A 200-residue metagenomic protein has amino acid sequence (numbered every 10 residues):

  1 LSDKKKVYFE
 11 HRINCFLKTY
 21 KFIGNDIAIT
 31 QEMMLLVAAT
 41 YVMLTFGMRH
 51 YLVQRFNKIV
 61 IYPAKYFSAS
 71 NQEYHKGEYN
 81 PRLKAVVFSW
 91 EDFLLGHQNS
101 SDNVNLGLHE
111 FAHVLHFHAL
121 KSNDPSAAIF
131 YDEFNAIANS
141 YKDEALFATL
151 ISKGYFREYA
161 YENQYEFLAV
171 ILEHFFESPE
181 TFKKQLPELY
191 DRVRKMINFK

Functional and structural regions predicted by a protein language model:
S2, D102-A119, A169: Active-site recognition of the HExxH zinc-binding catalytic motif
K5-F56, V60-S70: Contiguous, non-catalytic segments that form substrate-binding/exosite surfaces or channel walls
L17, M34-G47, A64-Q98, K121-K200: Metalloprotease/metallohydrolase-associated module, dominated by Zn2+-dependent proteases
G24-D26, S101, P125: Zinc-dependent metalloendopeptidases
Y51, G77-N80, V104-L106: Short, conserved, surface-exposed binding loops centered on an aromatic residue
V53, Q98-S100: Short glycine/proline-enriched turns and hinge-like loops at secondary-structure junctions
N57-I59, K84-V86, V104: Generic beta-strand structural signal
